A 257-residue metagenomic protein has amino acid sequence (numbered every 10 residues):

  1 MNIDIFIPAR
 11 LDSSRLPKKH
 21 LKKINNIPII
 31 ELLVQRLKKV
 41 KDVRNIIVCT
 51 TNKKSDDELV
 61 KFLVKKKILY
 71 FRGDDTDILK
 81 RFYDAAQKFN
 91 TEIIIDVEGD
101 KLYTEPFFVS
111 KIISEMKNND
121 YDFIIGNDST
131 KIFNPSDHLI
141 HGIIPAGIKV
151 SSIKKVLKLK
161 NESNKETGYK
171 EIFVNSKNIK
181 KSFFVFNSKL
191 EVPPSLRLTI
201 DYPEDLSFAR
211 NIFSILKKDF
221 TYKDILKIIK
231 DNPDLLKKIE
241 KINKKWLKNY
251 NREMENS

Functional and structural regions predicted by a protein language model:
M1-L16: N-terminal nucleotide-binding beta1-loop-alpha1 segment
A9, T50-N52: Short beta-strand/turn micro-motifs composed of small residues that flank or help shape donor/cofactor-binding pockets
I29-I46, L59, K65-K66: A short, N-terminal amphipathic alpha-helix
N45, L69, K180-S182: Conserved beta-strand segments of alpha/beta enzyme cores
K53-N119: Short phosphate-binding loop-to-helix
T104-L196, S207, N211, K227-S257: Conserved core of the sugar-phosphate nucleotidyltransferase
Y202: Short, conserved phosphate/pyrophosphate- and ester-handling motifs at nucleotide-, phospho-/glycolipid
